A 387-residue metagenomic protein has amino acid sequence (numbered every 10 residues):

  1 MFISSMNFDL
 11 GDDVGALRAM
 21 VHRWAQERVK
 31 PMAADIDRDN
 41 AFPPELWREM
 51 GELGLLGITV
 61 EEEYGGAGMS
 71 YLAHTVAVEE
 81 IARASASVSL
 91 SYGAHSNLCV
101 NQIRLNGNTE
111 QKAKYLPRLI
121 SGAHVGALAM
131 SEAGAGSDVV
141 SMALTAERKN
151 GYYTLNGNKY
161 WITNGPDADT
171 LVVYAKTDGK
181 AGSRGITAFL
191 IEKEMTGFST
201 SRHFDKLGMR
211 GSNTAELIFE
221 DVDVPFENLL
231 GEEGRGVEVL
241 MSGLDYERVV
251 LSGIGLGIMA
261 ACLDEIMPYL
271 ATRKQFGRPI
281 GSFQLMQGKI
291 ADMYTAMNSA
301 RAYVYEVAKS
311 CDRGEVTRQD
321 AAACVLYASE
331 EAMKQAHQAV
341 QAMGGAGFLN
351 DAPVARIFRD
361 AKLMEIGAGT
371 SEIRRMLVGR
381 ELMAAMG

Functional and structural regions predicted by a protein language model:
M1-V88, A94, N106-Q111, R118-A123 (+5 more regions): Alpha-helical interface subdomain recognition
M69, D138-V140, N164-A168, G182-G185 (+2 more regions): Short glycine/proline-enriched turns and hinge-like loops at secondary-structure junctions
V100-N106, L128, V140: Flexible, glycine-rich active-site loops centered on histidine and acidic residues that chelate a metal or position
R104-G107, E147, V173-T177, L190-E192 (+3 more regions): Short beta-strand-to-turn element immediately C-terminal to the catalytic PLP-Schiff-base lysine in fold type I
L119, G134-S137, W161-N164, D178-K180 (+1 more regions): Short Gly/Pro-enriched turn/cap motifs at secondary-structure boundaries
G122-M130: A short, Trp-centered hydrophobic/proline-enriched beta-strand micro-motif
S141-A143, E194-P225: Flexible, small-/acidic-enriched active-site or ligand-binding loops
Y152, N156-T200: A short core secondary-structure module
